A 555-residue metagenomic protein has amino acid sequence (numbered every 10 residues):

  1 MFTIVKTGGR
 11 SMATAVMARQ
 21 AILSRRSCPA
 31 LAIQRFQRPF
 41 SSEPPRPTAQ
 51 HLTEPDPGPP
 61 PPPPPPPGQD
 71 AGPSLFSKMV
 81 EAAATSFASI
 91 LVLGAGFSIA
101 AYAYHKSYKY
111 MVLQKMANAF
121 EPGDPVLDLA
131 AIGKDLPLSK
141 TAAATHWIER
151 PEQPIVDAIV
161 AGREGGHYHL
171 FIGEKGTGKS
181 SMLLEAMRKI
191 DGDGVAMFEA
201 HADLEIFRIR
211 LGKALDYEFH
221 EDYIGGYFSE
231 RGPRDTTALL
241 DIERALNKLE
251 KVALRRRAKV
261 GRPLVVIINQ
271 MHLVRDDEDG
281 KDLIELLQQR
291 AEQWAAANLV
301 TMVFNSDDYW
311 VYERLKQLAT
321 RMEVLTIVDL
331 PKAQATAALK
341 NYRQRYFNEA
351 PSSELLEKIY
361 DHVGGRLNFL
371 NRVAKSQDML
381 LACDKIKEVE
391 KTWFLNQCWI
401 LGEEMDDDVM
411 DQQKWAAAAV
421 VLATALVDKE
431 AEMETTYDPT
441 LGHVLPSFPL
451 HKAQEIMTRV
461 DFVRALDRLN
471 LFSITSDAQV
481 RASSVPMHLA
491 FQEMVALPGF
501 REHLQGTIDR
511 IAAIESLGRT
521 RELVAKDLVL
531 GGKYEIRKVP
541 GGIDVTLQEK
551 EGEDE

Functional and structural regions predicted by a protein language model:
M1-A32: N-terminal chloroplast transit peptides
I4, S42, R46-D56, P61-V92 (+2 more regions): C-terminal leucine-rich, beta-strand-based interaction scaffolds used for sensing/assembly
P122-D157: N-terminal pre-Walker A segment at the start of P-loop NTPase domains
E152-D157, D222-E313, E349-D361, L370 (+1 more regions): Mid-core helix/loop region of P-loop NTP-binding domains shared across ATPases and GTPases
E164-E185: Walker A/P-loop nucleotide-binding motif
L184, R188-A202, I209-K213: Conserved catalytic segments around the Walker B and adjacent sensor/switch elements of P-loop NTPase domains
Y309-V324: Short regulatory helix/loop adjacent to the ATP-binding pocket of P-loop NTPases
L325-K375, M379-D384, K391-W393, C398-E403: Conserved small helical "lid"/interfacial subdomain of P-loop NTPases
